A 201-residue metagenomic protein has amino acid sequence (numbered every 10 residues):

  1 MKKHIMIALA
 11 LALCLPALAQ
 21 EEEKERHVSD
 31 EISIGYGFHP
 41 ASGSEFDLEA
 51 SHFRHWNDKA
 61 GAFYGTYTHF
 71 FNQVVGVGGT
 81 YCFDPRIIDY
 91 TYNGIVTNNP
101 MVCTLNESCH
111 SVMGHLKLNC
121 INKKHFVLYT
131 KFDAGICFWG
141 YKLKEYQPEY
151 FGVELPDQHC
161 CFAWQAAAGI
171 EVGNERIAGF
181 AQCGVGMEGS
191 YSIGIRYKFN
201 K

Functional and structural regions predicted by a protein language model:
M1-S29, K201: Cleavable N-terminal export/targeting peptides
Q20-H69, K198-N200: Short glycine/proline- and aromatic-enriched beta-strand/turn motifs that initiate or cap beta-hairpins
E25-H27, R54-A60, C103-S111, D157-A163 (+1 more regions): Transmembrane beta-barrel outer-membrane domains
E31, F38-P40, G61-L143, E175: Gram-negative (and chloroplast) outer-membrane scaffold detector with strong preference for beta-barrel transmembrane
G43-S51, D89-V96, G140-Y150, Y191-R196: Outer-membrane beta-barrel translocator domains and adjoining extracellular loop/strand segments of Gram-negative
L48-F53, T97-T104, F151-P156, F180: Extracellular loop and loop/strand-boundary signature of outer-membrane beta-barrel proteins
Y64, M113-H115, Q165-A167, S192-G194: Membrane-embedded beta-strand positions in outer-membrane beta-barrel channels/transporters
E175-M187: Transmembrane beta-strand segments that form the barrel wall of outer-membrane beta-barrel proteins
